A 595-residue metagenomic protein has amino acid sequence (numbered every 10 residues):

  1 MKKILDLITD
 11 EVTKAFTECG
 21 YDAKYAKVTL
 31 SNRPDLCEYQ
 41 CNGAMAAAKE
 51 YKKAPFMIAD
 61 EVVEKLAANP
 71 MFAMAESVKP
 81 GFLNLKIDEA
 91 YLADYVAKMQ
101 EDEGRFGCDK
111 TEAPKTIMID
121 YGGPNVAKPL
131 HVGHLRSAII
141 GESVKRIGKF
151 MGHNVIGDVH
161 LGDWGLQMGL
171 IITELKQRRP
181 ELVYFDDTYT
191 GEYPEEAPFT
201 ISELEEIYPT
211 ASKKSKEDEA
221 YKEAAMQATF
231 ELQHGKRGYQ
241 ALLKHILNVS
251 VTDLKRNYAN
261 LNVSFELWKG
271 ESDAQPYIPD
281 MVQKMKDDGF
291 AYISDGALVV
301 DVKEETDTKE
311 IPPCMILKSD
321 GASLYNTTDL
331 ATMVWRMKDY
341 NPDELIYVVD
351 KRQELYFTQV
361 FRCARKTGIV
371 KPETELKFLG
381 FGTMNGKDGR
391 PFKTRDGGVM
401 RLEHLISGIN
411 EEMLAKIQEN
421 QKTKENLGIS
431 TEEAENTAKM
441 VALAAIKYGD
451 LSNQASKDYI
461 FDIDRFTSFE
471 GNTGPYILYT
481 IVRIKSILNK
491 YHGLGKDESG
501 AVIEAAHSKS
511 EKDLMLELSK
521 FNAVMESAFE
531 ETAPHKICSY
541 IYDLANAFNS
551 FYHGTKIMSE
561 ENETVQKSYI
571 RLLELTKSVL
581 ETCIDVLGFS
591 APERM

Functional and structural regions predicted by a protein language model:
M1-A93, G104, C108-M595: Non-catalytic interaction-recognition regions
D94-M99: Short, charged, solvent-exposed linker or helix-capping segments at domain edges/interfaces that act as flexible hinges
